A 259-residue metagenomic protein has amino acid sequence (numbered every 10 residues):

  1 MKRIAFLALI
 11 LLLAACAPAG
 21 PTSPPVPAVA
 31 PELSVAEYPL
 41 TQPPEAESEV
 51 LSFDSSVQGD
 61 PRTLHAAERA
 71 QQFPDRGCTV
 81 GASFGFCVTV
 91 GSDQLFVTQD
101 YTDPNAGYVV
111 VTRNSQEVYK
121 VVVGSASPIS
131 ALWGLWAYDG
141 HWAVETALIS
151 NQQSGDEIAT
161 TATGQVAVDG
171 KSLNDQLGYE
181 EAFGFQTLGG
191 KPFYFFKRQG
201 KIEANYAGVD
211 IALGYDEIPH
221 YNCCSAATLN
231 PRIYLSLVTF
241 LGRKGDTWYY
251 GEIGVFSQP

Functional and structural regions predicted by a protein language model:
M1-I4: Positively charged n-region of N-terminal signal peptides that target proteins for export
L7-I10: Short alpha-helical DNA-recognition segment
L12-A15: C-terminal motif of bacterial Sec signal peptides marking the signal peptidase cleavage site
A17-A19: Bacterial signal peptide processing site
P25-P259: Non-catalytic tandem-repeat scaffold regions and their flanking low-complexity/translocation tails
